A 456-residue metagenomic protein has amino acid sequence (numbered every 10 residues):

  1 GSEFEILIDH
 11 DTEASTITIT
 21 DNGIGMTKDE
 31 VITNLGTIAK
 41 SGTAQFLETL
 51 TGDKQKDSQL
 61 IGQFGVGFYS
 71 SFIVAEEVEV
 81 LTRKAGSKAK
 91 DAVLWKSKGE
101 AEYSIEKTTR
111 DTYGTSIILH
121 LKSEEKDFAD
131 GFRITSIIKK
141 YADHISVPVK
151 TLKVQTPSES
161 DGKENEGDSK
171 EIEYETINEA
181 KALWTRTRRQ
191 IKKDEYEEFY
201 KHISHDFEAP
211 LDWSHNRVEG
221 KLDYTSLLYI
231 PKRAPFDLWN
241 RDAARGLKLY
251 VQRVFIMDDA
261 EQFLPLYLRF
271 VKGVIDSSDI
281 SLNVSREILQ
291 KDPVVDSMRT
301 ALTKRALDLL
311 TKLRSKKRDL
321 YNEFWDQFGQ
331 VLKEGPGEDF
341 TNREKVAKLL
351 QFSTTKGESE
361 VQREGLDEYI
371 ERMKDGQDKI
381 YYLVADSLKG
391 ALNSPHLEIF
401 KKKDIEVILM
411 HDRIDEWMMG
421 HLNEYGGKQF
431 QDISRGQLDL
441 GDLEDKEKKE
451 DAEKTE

Functional and structural regions predicted by a protein language model:
G1-A129, S136, D161: GHKL (Bergerat-fold) ATPase N-terminal catalytic module, capturing the glycine-rich phosphate-binding loop and acidic
L60, L81-E102, K122-K126, F132-E456: GHKL/Bergerat-fold ATPase module in large chromosome/replication-associated machines
